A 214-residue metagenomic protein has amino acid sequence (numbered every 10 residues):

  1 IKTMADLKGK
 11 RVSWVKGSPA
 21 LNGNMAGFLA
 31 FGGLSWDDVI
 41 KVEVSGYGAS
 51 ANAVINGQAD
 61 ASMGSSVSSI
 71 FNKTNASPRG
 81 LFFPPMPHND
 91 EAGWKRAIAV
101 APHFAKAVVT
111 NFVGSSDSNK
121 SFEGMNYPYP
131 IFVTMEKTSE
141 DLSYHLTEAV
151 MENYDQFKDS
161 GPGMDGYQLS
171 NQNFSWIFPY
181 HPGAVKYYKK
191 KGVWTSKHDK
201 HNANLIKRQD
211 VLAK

Functional and structural regions predicted by a protein language model:
I1-N56, N173-Y187: Bilobed "Venus flytrap"/periplasmic-binding protein-like clamshell domains and structurally analogous long
I1-T3, T138-L142: Short helix-loop capping/hinge motifs at secondary-structure junctions, enriched in acidic/polar residues
D6-R11, N126-F132, G166-Q172: Flexible glycine/proline-enriched surface loops and loop-helix/loop-strand junctions
V12-G17, T134, A149-M151: Short acidic/polar alpha-helix capping motifs at helix-coil junctions
K16, D38, M63, K197-H198: A generic structural-conservation signal
W36-S139: Pocket-lining segment of extracytoplasmic ligand-binding domains
S66-S69, K73-R79, F83, R96 (+2 more regions): An extracytoplasmic/periplasmic, membrane-proximal ligand-sensing/linker region
